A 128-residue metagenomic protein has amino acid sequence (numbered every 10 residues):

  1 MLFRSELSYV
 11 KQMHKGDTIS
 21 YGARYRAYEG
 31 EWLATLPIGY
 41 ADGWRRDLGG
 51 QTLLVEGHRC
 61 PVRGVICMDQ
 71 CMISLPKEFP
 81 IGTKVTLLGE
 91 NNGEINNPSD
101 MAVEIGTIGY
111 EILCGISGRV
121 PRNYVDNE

Functional and structural regions predicted by a protein language model:
M1-E128: Active-site anion/phosphate-binding pocket segments in diverse small-molecule metabolic enzymes
